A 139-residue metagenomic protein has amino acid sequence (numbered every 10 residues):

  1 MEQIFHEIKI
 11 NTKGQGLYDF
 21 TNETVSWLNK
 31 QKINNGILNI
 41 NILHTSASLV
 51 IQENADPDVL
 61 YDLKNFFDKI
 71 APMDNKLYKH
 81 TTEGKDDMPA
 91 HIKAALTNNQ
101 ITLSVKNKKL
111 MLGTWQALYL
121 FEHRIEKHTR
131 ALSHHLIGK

Functional and structural regions predicted by a protein language model:
M1-K139: Active-site histidine-anchored catalytic micro-motif
